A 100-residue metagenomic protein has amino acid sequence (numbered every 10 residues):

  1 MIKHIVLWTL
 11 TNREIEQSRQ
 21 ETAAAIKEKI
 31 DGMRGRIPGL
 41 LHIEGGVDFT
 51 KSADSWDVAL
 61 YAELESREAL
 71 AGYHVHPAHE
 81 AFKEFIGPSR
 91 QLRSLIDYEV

Functional and structural regions predicted by a protein language model:
M1-W56, E65-A71, E99-V100: Short S/T/G/P-rich N-terminal loop/turn motif that feeds into the first structured element of a domain
E28, R36, E63-I96: An amphipathic, aromatic/His-enriched active-site/gating alpha helix that lines ligand/cofactor pockets
